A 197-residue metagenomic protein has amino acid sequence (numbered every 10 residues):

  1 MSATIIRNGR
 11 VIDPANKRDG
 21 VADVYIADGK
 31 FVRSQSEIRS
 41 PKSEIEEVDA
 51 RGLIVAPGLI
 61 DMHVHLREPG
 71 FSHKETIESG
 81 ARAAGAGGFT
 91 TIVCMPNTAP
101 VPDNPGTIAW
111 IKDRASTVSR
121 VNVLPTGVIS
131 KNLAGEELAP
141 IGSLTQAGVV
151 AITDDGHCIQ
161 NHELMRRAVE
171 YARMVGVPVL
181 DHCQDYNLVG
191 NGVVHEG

Functional and structural regions predicted by a protein language model:
M1-R39: N-terminal metal-binding scaffold of metallo-dependent hydrolase/deaminase domains
G9, G29, G52, H63 (+5 more regions): Divalent metal-coordination and catalytic microenvironments
P41-V55: Active-site metal-binding motif and surrounding structural segment of the metallo-beta-lactamase
R51-A115: Metal-associated gating/positioning segment near the N- to mid-region
A56, P105-N122, E170-D181: Alpha-helix-loop-beta-strand connector modules within alpha/beta enzyme cores
P69, M95-R120, G127-V150, N161: Active-site loop-to-helix "anion-binding N-cap" substructures in soluble metabolic enzymes
G87-T91, D113-N122, D185-G197: Active-site gating loops and adjacent loop-to-helix segments of metal-dependent hydrolytic enzymes
E136-G197: Histidine/acidic residue-rich metal-binding segments in metalloenzymes
